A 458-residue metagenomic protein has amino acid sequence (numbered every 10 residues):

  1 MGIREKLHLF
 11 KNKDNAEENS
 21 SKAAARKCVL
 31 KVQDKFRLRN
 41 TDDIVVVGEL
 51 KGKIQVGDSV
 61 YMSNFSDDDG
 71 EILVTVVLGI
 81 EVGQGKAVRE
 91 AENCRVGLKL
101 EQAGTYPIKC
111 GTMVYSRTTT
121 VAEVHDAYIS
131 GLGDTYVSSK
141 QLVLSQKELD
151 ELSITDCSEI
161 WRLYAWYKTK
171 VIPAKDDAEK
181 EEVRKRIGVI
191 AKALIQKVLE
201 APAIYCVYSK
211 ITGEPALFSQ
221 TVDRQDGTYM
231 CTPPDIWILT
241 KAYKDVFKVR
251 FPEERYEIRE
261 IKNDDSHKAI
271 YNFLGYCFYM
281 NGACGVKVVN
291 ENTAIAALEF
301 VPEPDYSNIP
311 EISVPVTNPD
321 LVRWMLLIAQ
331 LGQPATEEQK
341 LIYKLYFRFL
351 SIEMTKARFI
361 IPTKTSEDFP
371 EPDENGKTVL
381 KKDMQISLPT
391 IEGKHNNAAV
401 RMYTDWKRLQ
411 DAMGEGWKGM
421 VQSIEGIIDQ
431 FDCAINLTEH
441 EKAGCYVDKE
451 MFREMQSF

Functional and structural regions predicted by a protein language model:
G2-S21, E123-F458: An interfacial alpha-helical scaffold signature
A24-K51, D58-A127: Beta-strand/loop-dominated core regions that host nucleotide or nucleotide-derived cofactor-binding catalytic loops
Q55, Y61-S66, T363-P370: Short regulatory "switch" loops immediately downstream of catalytic or recognition motifs within protein catalytic
